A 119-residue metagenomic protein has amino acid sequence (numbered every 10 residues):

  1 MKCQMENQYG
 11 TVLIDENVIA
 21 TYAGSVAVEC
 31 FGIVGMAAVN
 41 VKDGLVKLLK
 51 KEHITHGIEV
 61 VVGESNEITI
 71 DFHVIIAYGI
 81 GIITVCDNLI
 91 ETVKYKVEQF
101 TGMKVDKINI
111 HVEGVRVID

Functional and structural regions predicted by a protein language model:
M1-Y78, D87, V105-D119: Contiguous, often N-terminal, cationic amphipathic patches that form binding interfaces
I82-V105: Short, non-transmembrane amphipathic alpha-helical segments
